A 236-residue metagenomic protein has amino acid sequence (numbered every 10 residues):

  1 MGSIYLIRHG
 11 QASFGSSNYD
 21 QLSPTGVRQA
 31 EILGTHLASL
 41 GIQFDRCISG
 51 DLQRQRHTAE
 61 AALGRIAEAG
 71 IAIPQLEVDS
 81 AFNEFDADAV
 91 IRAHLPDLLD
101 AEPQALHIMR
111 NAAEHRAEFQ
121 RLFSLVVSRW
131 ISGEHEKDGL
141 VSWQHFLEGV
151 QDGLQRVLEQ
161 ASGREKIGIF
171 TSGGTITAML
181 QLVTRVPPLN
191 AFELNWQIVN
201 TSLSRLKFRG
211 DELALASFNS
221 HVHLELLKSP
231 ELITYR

Functional and structural regions predicted by a protein language model:
M1-Y5: Extreme N-terminal starter segment of soluble prokaryotic enzymes
G10, G173-G174, N219-V222: Active-site metal-binding loops of divalent metal-dependent hydrolases
G10-G64, S142-E148: Loop-to-helix element that buttresses phosphate recognition and phosphoryl-transfer chemistry
T35-Q120: Phosphate-coordination/substrate-recognition cap region in phosphate-metabolizing enzymes
D51-L52, A81, I167-G174: Short, well-ordered beta-to-alpha junction loops that form the rim of enzyme active sites and present histidine/acidic
E68, E84-A113, Q144, E159-K166 (+1 more regions): Acidic, low-complexity terminal tails and accessory targeting/binding regions of phosphate-metabolizing enzymes
P103-H145: Short glycine/proline- and acidic residue-enriched helix-loop micro-motifs that form flexible lids or anion-recognition
E136-I167: A mid-sequence, solvent-exposed acidic-amphipathic segment
